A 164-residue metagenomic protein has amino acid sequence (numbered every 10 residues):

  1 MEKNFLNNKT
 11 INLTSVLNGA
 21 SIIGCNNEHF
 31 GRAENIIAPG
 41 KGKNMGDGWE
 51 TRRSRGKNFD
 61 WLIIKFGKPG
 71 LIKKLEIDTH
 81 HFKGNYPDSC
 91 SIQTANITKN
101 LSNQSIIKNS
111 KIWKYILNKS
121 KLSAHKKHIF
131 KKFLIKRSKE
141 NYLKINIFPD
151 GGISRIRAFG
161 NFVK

Functional and structural regions predicted by a protein language model:
M1-W61, L71, F82-K164: Trp- and acidic/polar-enriched beta-sheet ligand-binding modules for extracellular glycan and matrix recognition
